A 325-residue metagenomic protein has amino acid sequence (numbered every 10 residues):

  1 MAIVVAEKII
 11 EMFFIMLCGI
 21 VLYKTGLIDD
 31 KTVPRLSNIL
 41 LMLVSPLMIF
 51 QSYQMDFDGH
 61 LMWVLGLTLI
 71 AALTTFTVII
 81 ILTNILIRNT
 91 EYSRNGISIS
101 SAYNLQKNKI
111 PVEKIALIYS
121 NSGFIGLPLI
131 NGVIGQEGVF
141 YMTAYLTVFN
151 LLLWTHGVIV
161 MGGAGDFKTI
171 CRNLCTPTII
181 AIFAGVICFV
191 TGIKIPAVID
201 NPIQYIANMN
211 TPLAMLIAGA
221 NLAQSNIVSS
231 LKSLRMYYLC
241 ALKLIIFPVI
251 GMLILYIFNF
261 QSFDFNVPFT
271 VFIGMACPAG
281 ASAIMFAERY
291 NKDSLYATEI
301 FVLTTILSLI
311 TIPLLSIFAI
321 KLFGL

Functional and structural regions predicted by a protein language model:
M1-L325: Alpha-helical transmembrane segments of multi-pass small-molecule/ion transporters
